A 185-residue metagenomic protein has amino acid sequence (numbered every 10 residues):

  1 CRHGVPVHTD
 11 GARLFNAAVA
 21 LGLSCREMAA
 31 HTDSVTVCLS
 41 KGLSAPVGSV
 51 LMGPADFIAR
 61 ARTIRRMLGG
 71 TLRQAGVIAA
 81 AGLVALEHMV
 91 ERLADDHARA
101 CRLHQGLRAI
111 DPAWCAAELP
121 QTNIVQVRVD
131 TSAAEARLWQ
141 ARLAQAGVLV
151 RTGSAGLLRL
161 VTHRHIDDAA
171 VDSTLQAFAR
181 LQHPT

Functional and structural regions predicted by a protein language model:
C1-A133, R137-A146, R151-I166, T174-T185: Conserved PLP-enzyme active-site core in the AAT-like
